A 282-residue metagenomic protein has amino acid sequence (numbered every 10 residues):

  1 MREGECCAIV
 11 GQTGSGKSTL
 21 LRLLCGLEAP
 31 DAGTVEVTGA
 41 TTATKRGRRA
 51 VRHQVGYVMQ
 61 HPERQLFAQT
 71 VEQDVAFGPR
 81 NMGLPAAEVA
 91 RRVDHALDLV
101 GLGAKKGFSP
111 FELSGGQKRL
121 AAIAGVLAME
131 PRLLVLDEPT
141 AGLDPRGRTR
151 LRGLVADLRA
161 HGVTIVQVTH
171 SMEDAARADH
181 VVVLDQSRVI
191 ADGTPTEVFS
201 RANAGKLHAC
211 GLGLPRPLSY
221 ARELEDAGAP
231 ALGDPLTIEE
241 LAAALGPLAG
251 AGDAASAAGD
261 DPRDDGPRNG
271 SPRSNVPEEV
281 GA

Functional and structural regions predicted by a protein language model:
C25: Helix-to-loop junction immediately C-terminal to a conserved catalytic motif
T34-A50: ABC ATPase NBD Q-loop/coupling interface
A87-K105: Conserved ABC ATPase "signature" region
L102, A121, V126-L127: ABC ATPase C-loop
S109-L113, Q117: Conserved ABC ATPase signature
A128-R132: A short, proline-enriched helix->beta-strand linker immediately N-terminal to the Walker B motif in ABC-type P-loop
L134-D137: Catalytic Walker B motif of ABC-type/P-loop ATPase nucleotide-binding domains
